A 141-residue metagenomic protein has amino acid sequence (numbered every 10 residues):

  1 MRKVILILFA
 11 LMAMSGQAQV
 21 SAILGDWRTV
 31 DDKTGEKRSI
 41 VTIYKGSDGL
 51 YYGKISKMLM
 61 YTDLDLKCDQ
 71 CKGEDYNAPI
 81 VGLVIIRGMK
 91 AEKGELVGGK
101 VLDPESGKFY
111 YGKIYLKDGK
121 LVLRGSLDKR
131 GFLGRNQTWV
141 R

Functional and structural regions predicted by a protein language model:
K3-M14: Sec-dependent N-terminal signal peptides
S15-D26: N-terminal helix-cap/turn-to-beta initiation motif at the start of protein domains
D26, T42, K54, T138-V140: Residues located in well-ordered beta-strands
D31-D103, F109-Y110: Central antiparallel beta-sheet cores of small beta-barrel/beta-sandwich binding domains
G99-D118, R124-S126: Acidic, glycine-rich flexible loop segments
D118-L121, L127-R141: Edge beta-strand at a domain terminus
